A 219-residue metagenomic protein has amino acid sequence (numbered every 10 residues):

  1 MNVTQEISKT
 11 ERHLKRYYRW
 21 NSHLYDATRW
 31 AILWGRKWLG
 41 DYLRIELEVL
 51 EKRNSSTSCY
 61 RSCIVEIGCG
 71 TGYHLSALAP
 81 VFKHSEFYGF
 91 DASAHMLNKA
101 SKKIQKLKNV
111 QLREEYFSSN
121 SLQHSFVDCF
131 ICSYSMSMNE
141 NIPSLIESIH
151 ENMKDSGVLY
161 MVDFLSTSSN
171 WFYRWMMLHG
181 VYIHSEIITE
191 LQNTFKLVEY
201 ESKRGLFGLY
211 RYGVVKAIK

Functional and structural regions predicted by a protein language model:
V3-L50, Y73, A77, S169-M177: Conserved class I S-adenosyl-L-methionine
V65-I67, T71-S118: Class I SAM-dependent methyltransferase SAM/SAH-binding core
S118-F130: A short acidic, Gly/Pro-enriched loop at the edge of an enzyme's catalytic core that lines a small-molecule cofactor
D128-N141: A short SAM/SAH-binding and catalytic strip from SAM-dependent methyltransferases
P143-D155: A short glycine-rich, Lys/Arg-flanked "PGG" loop and its adjoining helix->strand segment in the class I
S156-F164: Conserved beta-strand signature within the Rossmann-like core of class I S-adenosyl-L-methionine
G180-F195: Short alpha-helix
K196, E201-K219: Core SAM-dependent methyltransferase catalytic element
